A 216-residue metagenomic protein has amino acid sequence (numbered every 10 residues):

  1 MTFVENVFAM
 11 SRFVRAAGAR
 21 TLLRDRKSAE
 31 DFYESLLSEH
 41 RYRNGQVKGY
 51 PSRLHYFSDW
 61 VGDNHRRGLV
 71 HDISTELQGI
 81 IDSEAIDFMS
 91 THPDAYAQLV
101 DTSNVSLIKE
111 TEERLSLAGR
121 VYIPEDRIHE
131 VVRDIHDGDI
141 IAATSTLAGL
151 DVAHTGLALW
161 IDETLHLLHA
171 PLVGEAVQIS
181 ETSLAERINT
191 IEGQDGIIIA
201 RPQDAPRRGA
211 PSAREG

Functional and structural regions predicted by a protein language model:
M1-S116, H169-L172: Acidic/His-rich structured neighborhood in mature extracellular/periplasmic domains
Y33-L37, D126-R133: Beta-rich nucleic-acid/ligand-interaction surfaces
E112-L115, R127-V131, D139-I141, H169-V173: N-terminal start-of-chain detector that recognizes signal peptides and the immediate post-cleavage beginning
A118-V121, G193: Short acidic/polar alpha-helix capping motifs at helix-coil junctions
R120-V131, S145: Short alpha-helix capping/helix-loop boundary micro-motifs
H136-G216: C-terminal soluble interaction/assembly domains
